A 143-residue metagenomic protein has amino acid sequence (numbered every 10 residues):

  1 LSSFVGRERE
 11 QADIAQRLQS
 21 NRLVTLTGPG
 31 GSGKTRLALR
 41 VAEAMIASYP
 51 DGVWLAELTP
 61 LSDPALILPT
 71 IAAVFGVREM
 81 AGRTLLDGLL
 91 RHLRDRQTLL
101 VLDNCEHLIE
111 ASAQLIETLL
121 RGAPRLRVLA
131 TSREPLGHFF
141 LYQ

Functional and structural regions predicted by a protein language model:
L1-Q11, D103: Dynamic helix-loop-helix/coil hinge segments at AAA+ ATPase domain boundaries and subdomain interfaces
S3-F4, G33-L37, R78-M80, E106-I109 (+1 more regions): A short linear-motif detector with a strong N-terminal bias
S3-F4, T25, Q143: Conserved beta-strand positions that form and line the central face of beta-propeller blades
F4, I71, F75, F139-F140: Phenylalanine-focused residue identity feature
R9-S32, R36-Q97: Post-nucleotide-binding-loop coupling segment downstream of the phosphate-binding loop, primarily in RecA-like P-loop
Q16-Q19, A42-P50, L86-Q143: A conserved switch/coupling segment of P-loop NTPase cores
